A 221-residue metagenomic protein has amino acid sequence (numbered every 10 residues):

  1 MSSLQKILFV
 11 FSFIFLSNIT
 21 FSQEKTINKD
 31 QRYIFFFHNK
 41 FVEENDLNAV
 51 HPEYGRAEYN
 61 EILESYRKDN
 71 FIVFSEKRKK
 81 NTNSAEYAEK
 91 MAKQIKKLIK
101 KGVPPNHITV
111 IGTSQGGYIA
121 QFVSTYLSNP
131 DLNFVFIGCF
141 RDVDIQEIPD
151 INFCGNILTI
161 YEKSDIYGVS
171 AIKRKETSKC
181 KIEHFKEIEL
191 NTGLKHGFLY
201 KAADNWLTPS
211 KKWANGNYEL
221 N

Functional and structural regions predicted by a protein language model:
M1-K25: Bacterial Sec-dependent N-terminal signal peptides
T26, N133-H196: The feature captures the conserved acid-bearing segment of alpha/beta-hydrolase catalytic domains
T26-S65: Short, surface-exposed "cap/lid" segments of acyl-processing enzymes
E58-N60, K80-G102: Alpha/beta-hydrolase active-site loop
L63-N81: Conserved alpha/beta-hydrolase
I111-A120: Gly/Ala-rich beta-loop-alpha elbow adjacent to hydrolase catalytic centers
V123-L132: Conserved hydrolase catalytic core segment
H184-N221: C-terminal catalytic histidine-bearing segment of alpha/beta-hydrolase fold enzymes
